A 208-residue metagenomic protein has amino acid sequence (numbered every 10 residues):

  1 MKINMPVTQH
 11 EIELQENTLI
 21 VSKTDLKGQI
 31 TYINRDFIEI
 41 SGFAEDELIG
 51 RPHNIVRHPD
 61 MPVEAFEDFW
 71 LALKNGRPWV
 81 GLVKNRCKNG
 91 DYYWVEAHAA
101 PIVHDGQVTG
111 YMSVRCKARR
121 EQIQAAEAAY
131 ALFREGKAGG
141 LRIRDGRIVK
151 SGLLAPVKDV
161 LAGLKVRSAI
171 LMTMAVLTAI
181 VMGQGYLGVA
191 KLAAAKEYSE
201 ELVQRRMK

Functional and structural regions predicted by a protein language model:
M1-D25, K117-V160: PAS-family sensory modules
V21, I30-T31: Conserved hydrophobic beta-strand signature of PAS-family and PAS-like sensory domains
F37-L48: PAS/PAS-like sensory domain cap-loop motif
I49-D60: PAS-family sensory/regulatory domains
P59-K84: Terminal output helix/cap of sensory domains in signal transduction proteins
L71, K84-N89, V103-H104: PAS-family sensory domains
H98-Y111, C116-A126: Short loop/turn elements at sensory-signaling interfaces that couple input to output
V181-K208: Amphipathic alpha-helical segments and their boundaries
